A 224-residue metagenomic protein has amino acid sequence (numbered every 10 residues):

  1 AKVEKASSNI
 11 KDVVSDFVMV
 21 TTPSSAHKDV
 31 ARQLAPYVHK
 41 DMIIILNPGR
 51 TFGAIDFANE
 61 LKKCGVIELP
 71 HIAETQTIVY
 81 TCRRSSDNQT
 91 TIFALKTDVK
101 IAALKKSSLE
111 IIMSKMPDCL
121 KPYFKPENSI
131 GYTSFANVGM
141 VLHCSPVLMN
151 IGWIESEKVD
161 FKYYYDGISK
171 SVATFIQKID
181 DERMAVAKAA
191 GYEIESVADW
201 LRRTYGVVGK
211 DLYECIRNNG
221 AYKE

Functional and structural regions predicted by a protein language model:
A1-S15: Conserved N-terminal Rossmann-fold NAD(P) cofactor-binding segment
N9, T75, E127-S129, V197: Conserved beta-strand termini and adjacent loop/short-helix elements that scaffold enzyme active sites in alpha/beta
V18-M19: N-terminal Rossmann-like NAD(P) cofactor-binding module of classical short-chain dehydrogenase/reductase
S24-S86: Rossmann-like NAD(P)(H) cofactor-binding subdomain of soluble oxidoreductases
N59, V79-I179: Substrate/ligand-engaging "lid" and interaction regions
I67, K121-Y123, E193: Short coil/loop linkers at secondary-structure junctions
V172, I176-Y222: Small-residue-rich helix-loop
